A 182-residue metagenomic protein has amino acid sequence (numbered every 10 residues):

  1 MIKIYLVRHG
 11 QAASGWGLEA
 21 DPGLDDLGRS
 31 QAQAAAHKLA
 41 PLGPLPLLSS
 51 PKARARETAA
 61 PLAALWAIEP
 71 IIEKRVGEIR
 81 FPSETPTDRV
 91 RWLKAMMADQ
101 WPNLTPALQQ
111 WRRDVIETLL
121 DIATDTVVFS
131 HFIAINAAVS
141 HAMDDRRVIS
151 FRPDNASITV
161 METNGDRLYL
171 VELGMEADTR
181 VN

Functional and structural regions predicted by a protein language model:
M1, A64, I68-I72, E78-R91 (+2 more regions): Acidic, low-complexity terminal tails and accessory targeting/binding regions of phosphate-metabolizing enzymes
I2-E73, A95, D99-L104: Active-site-proximal alpha-helix that buttresses catalytic centers in soluble enzyme cores
I4, T124-I133: Generic beta-sheet signal
H9, H131, A177-R180: Histidine-centered active-site/metal-ligand motif
A13, R54-R56, I79-R80, A134-N136: Short, active-site-adjacent cap segments at secondary-structure transitions
S50-K52, R75, F129-I133, A138: Short, well-ordered beta-to-alpha junction loops that form the rim of enzyme active sites and present histidine/acidic
M96-A123: Internal catalytic-core helix/loop-beta-alpha segment that presents or stabilizes conserved functional determinants
